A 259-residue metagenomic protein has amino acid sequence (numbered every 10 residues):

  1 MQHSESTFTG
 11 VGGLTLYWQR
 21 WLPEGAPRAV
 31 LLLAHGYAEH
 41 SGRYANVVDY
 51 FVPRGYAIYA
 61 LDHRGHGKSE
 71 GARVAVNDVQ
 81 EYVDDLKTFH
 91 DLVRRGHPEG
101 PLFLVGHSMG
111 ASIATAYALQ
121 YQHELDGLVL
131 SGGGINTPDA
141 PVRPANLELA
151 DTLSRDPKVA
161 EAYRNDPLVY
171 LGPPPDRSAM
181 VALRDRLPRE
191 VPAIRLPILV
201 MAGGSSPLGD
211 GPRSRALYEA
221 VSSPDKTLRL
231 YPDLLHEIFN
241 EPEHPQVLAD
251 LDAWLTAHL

Functional and structural regions predicted by a protein language model:
M1-G25: N-terminal cap/lid segment of alpha/beta-hydrolase-fold proteins
R28-G36: Short beta-strand element of the alpha/beta-hydrolase
Y37-S41, G67-H97: Catalytic nucleophile-loop/oxyanion-hole region of alpha/beta-hydrolase and closely related hydrolase-like folds
S41-R43, V48-G71: Conserved alpha/beta-hydrolase
H97-S108: Alpha/beta-hydrolase fold nucleophile elbow
V129-P138: Active-site nucleophile loop of the alpha/beta-hydrolase fold
A160-L230: Serine-hydrolase catalytic core
T227-L259: Catalytic active-site module of serine/aspartate enzymes centered on a nucleophile-bearing elbow/loop
